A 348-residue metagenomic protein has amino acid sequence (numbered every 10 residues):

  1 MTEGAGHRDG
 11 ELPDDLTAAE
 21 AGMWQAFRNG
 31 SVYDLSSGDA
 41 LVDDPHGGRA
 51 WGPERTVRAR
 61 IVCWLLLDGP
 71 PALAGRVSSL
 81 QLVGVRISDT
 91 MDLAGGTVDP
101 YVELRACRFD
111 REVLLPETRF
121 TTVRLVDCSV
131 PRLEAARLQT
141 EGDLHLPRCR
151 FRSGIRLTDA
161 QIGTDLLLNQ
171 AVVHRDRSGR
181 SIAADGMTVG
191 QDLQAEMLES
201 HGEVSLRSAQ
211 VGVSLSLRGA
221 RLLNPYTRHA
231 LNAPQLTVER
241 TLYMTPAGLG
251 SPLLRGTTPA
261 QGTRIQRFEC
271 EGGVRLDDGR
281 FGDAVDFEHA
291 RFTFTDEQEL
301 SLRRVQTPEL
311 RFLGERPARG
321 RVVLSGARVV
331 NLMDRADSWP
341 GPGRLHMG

Functional and structural regions predicted by a protein language model:
M1-G348: N-terminal leader/targeting and pre-domain segments
